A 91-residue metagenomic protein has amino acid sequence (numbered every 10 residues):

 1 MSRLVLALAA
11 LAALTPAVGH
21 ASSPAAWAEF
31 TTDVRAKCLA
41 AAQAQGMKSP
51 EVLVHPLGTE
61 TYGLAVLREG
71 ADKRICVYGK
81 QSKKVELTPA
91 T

Functional and structural regions predicted by a protein language model:
M1-H20: Classic N-terminal secretory signal peptides
G19-T91: Post-signal/leader-peptide non-cytosolic segments of secretory proteins
